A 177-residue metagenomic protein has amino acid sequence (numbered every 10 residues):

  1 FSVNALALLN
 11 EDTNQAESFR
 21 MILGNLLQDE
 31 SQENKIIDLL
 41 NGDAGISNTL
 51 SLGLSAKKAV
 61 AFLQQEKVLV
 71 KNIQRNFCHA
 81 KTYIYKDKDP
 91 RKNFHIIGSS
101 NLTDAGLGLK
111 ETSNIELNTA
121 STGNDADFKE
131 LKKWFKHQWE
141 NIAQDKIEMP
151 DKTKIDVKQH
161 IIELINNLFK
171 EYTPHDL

Functional and structural regions predicted by a protein language model:
F1-L177: PLD/PLD-like phosphodiesterase catalytic module centered on the HKD motif
